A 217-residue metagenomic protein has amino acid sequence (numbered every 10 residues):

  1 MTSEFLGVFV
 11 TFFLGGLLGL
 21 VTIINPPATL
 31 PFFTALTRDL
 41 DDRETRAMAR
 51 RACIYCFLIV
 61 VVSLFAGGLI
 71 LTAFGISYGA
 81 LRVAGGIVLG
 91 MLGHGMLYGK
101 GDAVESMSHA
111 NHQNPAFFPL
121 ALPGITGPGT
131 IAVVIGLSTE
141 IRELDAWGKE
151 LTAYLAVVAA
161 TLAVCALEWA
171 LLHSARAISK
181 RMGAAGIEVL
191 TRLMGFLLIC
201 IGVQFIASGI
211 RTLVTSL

Functional and structural regions predicted by a protein language model:
M1-T22, G99, S106-A121: Small-residue-enriched transmembrane helix starts and helix-helix packing motifs in multi-pass inner-membrane proteins
F12-L64: Juxtamembrane transmembrane-helix termini in multi-pass membrane transport proteins
F12-T29, Y78-V88, Y154-E168: Structural signature of hydrophobic alpha-helical transmembrane segments
D41-I54, A146-A159, E188: Membrane-interface alpha-helices at helix entry/exit sites of multi-pass transporters
A47-M96: Membrane helix-loop-helix hairpins that form the core translocation module of multi-pass transporters
V61-A66, I125-T139, L197-T212: Hydrophobic alpha-helical transmembrane segments in multi-pass integral membrane proteins
G75-I76, A170-L190: Membrane interface segments of multi-pass transport proteins and intramembrane proteases
V88-S108, I201-T212: Transmembrane helix exit motif
